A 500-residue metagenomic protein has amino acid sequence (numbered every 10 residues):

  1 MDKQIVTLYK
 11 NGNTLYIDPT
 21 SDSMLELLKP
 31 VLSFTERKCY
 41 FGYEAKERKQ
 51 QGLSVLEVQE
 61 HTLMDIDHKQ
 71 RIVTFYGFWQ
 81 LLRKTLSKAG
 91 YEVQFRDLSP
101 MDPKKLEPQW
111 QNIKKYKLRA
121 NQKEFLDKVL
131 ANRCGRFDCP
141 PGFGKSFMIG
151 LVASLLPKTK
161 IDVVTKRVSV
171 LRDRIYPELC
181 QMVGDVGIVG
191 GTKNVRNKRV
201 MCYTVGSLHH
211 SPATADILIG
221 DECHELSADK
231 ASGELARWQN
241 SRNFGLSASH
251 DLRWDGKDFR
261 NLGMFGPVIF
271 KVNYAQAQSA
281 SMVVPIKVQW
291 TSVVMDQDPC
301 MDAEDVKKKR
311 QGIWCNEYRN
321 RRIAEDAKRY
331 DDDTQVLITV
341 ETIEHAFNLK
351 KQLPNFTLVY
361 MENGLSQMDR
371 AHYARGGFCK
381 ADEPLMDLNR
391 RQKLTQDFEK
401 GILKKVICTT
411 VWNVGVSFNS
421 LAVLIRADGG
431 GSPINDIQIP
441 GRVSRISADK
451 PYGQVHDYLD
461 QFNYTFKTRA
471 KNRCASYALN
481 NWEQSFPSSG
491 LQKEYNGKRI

Functional and structural regions predicted by a protein language model:
T62-D67, T85, Q94-D138: Conserved pre-motif I regulatory segment
P141-Q181, E341-A346: Conserved Walker A/P-loop ATP-binding site and its immediately adjacent core in helicase/helicase-like ATPase domains
V152, P299-Q352: Conserved interdomain hinge at the start of the Helicase C-terminal
C180-P212, L388-R390, L394: Inter-Walker segment of RecA-like/P-loop motor cores
H209, N363-L479: Conserved RecA-like P-loop NTPase helicase motor core
H224-V288, Y477: Post-DEXD/H (motif II) to motif III coupling segment of the RecA-like Helicase ATP-binding lobe
G266-V284, D296-M301, I434-P440, R445-I500: A conserved SF2-helicase RecA2
L337-Y373: Conserved helicase motor "Helicase C" RecA-like lobe of SF1/SF2 P-loop NTPases
